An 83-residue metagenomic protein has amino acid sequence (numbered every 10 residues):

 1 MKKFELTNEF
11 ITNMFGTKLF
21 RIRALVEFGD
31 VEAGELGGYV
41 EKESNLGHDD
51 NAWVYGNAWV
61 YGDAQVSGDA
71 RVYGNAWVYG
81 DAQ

Functional and structural regions predicted by a protein language model:
M1-D49: Terminal amphipathic alpha-helical/low-complexity segments used for targeting or macromolecular assembly
G47-Q83: A detector of tandem-repeat and repeat-rich interaction/domain scaffolds
